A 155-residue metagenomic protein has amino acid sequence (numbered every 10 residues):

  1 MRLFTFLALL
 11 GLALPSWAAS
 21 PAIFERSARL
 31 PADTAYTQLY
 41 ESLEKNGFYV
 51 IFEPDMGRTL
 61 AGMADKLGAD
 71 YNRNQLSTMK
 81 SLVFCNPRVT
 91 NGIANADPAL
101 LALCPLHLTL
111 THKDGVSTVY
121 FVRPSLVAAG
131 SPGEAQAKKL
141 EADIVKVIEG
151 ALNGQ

Functional and structural regions predicted by a protein language model:
M1-L9: Sec-dependent signal peptide recognition, specifically the positively charged N-region followed immediately by
A13-S16: N-terminal signal peptide c-region/cleavage motif recognized by signal peptidases
A18-G47, F52-G57: Terminal, regulation- and interaction-focused segments at domain boundaries
P21, I51, L76-M79, L103 (+1 more regions): Extracytoplasmic
L39, N46-V50, A64, I148-Q155: Sec/Tat-exported extracytoplasmic proteins
R58-A102: Mid-chain, structured segments of secreted extracytoplasmic proteins
C104-G130, E134: Beta-strand/loop substructures that line and gate deep hydrophobic ligand-binding cavities in soluble
P124-Q155: C-terminal partner/receptor-binding element of secreted or periplasmic proteins
